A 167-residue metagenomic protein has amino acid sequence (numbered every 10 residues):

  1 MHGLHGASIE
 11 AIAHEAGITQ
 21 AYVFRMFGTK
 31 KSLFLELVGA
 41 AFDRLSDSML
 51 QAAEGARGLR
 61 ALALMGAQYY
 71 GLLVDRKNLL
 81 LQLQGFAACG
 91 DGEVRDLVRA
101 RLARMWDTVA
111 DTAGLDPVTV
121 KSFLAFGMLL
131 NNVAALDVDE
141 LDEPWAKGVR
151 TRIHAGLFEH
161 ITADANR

Functional and structural regions predicted by a protein language model:
M1-S32: Helix-turn-helix
H2, A52, C89-G92, T108-T112: Alpha-helix C-capping/helix-to-loop hinge sites
L4, T29, R57-G58, V74-K77 (+2 more regions): Alpha-helical structural elements of signaling/regulatory helical domains
F34-A41: Alpha-helical DNA-contacting segments of helix-turn-helix folds
E36, D47-L79: Hydrophobic alpha-helical connector segments
G71, G85-C89: Short helix-capping/turn signature of helix-turn-helix
G92-A103, V109-R167: Hydrophobic/aromatic-rich alpha-helical bundle segments in the mid-to-C-terminal region
